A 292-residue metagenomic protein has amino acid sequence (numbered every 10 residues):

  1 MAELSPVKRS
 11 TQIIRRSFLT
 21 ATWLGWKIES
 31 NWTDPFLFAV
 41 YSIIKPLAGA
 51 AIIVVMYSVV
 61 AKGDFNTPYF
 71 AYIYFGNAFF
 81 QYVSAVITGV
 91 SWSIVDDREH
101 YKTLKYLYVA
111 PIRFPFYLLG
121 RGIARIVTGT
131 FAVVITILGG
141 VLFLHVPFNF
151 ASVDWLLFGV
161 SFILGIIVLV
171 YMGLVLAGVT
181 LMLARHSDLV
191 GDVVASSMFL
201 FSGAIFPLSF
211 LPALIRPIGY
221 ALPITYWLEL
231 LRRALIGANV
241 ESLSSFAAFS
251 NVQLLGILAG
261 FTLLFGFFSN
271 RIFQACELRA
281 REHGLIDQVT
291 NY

Functional and structural regions predicted by a protein language model:
M1-Y292: Hydrophobic transmembrane alpha-helices and immediately adjacent juxtamembrane helices of multi-pass inner-membrane
